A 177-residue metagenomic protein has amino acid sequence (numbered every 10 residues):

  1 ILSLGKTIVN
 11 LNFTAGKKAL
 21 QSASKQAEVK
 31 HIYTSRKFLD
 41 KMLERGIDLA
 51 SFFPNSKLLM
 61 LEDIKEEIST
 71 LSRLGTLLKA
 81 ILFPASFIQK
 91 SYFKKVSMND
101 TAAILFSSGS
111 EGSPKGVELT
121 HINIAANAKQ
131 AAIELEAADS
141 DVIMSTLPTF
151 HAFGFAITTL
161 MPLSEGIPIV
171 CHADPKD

Functional and structural regions predicted by a protein language model:
I1-G5, K25-Q26, H151, L160-S164: Short hydrophobic alpha-helices that are characteristic scaffold elements of the AMP-binding
S3-K79, S91: Structural core segment of the AMP-binding/adenylate-forming
V9-N10, Y33, M144-S145, I169-H172: Short catalytic-loop micro-motif centered on adjacent basic/acidic residues
N12, D100, L147-A152, P175: Conserved AMP-binding
L58-F106, S113, I133-V142: Conserved pre-ATP/AMP-binding loop-to-beta segment of ANL
A125-V142, F150-D177: Conserved AMP-binding/adenylation subdomain of ANL enzymes
